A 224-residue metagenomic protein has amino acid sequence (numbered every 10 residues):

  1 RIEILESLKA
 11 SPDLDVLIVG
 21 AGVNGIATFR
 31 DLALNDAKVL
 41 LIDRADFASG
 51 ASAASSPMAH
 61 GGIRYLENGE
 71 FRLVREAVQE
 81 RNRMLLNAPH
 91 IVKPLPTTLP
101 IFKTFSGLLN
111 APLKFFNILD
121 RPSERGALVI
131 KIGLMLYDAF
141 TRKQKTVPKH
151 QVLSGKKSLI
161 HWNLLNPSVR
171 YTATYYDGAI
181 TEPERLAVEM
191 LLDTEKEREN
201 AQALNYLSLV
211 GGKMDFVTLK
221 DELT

Functional and structural regions predicted by a protein language model:
R1-V16, D31-N35: Extreme N-terminal leader/targeting segments of oxidoreductases
G20-G22, R44: Glycine-rich Rossmann-fold phosphate-binding loop(s) that bind the pyrophosphate of adenine dinucleotide cofactors
G25-I26: N-terminal Rossmann-fold NAD(P) dinucleotide-binding loop
F29, A33, D193-E195: Gly/Ala-rich phosphate-binding loop of Rossmann-like dinucleotide-binding domains, activating on the conserved
A33-A53: Glycine-rich FAD pyrophosphate-binding loop
P57-L159: Dinucleotide-binding Rossmann-like beta1-alpha1 core, especially the glycine-rich loop that anchors the ADP
H161-P167: Flexible hinge/switch segments at interdomain interfaces of large molecular machines
A173-T224: Helical element adjacent to the flavin cofactor pocket in flavoenzyme catalytic cores
